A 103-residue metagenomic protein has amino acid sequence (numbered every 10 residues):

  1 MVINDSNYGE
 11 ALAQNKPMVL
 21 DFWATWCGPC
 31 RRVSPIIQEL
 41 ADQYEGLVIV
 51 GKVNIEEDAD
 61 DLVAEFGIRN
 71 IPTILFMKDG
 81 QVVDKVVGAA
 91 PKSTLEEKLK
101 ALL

Functional and structural regions predicted by a protein language model:
M1-M18: A short beta-strand-turn-helix
E10-A11, L62-E65, K98: CheY-like receiver
Q14-P17, R32-V53: Conserved helix-turn-beta segment immediately C-terminal to the redox Cys motif in thioredoxin-like folds
N15-K16, W23-W26, N70: Short pre-active-site segment immediately N-terminal to redox-active cysteine/selenocysteine motifs in thiol-based
F22-I36: Conserved redox-active cysteine motifs that mediate thiol-disulfide chemistry, especially di-cysteine Cys-X(1-2)-Cys
A24, I55, D79: Active-site loop/turn elements of alpha/beta-hydrolase fold enzymes, especially the short glycine-/histidine-rich
V53-A64: Structural microenvironment flanking redox-active thiols in thiol-disulfide oxidoreductases
N70, L75-L103: Non-catalytic, surface beta->alpha helical segment in thiol-disulfide oxidoreductase systems
